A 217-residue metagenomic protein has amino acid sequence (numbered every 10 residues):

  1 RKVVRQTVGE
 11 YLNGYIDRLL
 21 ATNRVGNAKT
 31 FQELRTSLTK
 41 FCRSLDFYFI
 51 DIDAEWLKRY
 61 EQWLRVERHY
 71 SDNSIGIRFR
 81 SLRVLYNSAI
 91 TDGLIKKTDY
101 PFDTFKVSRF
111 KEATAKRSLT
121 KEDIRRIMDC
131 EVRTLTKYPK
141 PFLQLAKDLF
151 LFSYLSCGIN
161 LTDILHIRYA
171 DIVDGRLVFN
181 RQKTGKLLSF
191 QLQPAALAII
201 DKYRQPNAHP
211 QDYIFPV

Functional and structural regions predicted by a protein language model:
K2-R68: Basic/aromatic-enriched alpha-helical hairpins
V8, N27, F31-L34, D53 (+5 more regions): Hydrophobic (often cysteine-bearing) scaffold residues that line and stabilize catalytic clefts of nucleotide/cofactor
S37-F41, F47-I50, E67-P101: N-terminal DNA-binding recognition helix of tyrosine site-specific recombinases/integrases
K58-R59, I95-V132: Flexible interdomain linker/hinge and immediately adjacent N-terminus of the catalytic tyrosine-recombinase domain
N87-T98, S153-D174: Short, charged phosphate-coordinating catalytic segments
D103-T104, H166-K202: Conserved tyrosine-mediated DNA breakage-rejoining catalytic core shared by Y-recombinases
E112-A113, I199-V217: Major-groove DNA-contacting interfaces characterized by cationic-aromatic clusters
V132-L151: Conserved catalytic core of the tyrosine transesterase superfamily
